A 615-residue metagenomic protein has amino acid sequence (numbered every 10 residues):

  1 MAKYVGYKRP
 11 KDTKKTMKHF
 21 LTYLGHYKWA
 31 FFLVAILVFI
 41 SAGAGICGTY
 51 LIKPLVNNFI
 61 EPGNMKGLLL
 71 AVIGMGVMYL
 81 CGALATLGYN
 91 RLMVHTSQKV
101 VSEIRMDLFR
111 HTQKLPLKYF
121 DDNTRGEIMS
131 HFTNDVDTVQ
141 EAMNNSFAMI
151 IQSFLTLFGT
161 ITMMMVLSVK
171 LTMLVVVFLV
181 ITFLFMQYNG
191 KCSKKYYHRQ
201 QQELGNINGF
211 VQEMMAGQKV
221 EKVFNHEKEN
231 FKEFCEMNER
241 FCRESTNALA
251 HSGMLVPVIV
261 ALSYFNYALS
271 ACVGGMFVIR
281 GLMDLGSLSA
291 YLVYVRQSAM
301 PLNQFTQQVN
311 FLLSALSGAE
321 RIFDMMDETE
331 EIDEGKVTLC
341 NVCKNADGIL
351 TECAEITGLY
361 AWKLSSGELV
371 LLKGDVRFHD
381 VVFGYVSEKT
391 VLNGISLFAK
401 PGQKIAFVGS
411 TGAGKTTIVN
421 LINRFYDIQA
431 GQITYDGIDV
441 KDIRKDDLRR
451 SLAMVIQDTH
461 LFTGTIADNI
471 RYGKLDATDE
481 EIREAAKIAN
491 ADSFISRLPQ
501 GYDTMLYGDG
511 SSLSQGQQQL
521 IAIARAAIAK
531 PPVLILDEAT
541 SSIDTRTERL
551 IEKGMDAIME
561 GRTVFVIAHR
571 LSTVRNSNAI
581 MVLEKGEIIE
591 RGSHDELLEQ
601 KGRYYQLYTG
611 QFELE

Functional and structural regions predicted by a protein language model:
M1-G45, I60-V72, Y89-M93, S97 (+11 more regions): Membrane-integrated ABC transporters
A2-P10, Q98, M106-V136, G209-E233 (+4 more regions): Short intracellular "coupling" helices and adjacent cytoplasmic loop segments at the cytosolic face of multi-pass
H26, A30-G43, G74-M78, N145-R199 (+2 more regions): Transmembrane helices of ABC transporter permease
I36, G48, A85, Y89 (+6 more regions): Hydrophobic alpha-helical transmembrane segments of ABC transporter permease domains
E61-K66, M163-V177, N247-E320, M325-T329 (+2 more regions): Helix-loop-helix
L117-K118, N134-M143, F147, I151 (+6 more regions): An intracellular "coupling" helix at the cytosolic face of ABC transporter transmembrane type-1 domains
V342-E615: ABC-type nucleotide-binding domain
